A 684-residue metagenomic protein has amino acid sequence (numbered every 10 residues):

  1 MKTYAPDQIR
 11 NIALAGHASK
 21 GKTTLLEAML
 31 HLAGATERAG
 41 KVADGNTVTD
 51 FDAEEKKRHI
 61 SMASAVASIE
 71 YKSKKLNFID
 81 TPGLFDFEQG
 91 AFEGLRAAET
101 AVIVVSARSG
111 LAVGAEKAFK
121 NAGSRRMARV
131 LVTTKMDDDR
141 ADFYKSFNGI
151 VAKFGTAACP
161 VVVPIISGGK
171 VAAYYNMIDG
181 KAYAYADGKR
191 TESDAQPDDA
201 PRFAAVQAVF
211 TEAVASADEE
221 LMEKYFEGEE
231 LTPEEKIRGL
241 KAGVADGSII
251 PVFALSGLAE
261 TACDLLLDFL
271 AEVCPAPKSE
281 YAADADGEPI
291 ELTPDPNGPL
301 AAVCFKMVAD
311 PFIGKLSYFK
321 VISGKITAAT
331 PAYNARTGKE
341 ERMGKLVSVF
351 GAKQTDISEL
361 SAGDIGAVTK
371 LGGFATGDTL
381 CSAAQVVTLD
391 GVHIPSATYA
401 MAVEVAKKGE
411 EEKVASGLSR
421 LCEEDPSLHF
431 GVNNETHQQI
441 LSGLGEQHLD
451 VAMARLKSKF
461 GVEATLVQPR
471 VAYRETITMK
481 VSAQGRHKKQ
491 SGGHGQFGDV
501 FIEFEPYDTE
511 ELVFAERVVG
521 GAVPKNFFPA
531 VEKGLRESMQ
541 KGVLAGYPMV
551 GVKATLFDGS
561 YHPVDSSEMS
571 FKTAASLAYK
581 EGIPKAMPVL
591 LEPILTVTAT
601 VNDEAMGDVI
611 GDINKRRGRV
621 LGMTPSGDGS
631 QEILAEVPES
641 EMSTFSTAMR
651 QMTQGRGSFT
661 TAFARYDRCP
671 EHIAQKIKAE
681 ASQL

Functional and structural regions predicted by a protein language model:
M1-L684: Structural and coupling elements of P-loop NTPases
